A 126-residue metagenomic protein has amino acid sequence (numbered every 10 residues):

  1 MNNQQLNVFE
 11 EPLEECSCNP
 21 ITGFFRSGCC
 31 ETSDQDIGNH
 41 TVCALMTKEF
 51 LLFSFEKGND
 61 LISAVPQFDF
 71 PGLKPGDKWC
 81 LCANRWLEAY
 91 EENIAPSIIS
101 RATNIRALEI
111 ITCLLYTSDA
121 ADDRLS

Functional and structural regions predicted by a protein language model:
N2-K74, R85-N93, I99-T112, S118: A charge-rich, low-complexity, intrinsically flexible signal that marks solvent-exposed coils, linkers, repeats
Y116-S126: Single conserved hydrophobic/aromatic residue that forms the stacking wall/gate of nucleotide- or nucleobase-binding
